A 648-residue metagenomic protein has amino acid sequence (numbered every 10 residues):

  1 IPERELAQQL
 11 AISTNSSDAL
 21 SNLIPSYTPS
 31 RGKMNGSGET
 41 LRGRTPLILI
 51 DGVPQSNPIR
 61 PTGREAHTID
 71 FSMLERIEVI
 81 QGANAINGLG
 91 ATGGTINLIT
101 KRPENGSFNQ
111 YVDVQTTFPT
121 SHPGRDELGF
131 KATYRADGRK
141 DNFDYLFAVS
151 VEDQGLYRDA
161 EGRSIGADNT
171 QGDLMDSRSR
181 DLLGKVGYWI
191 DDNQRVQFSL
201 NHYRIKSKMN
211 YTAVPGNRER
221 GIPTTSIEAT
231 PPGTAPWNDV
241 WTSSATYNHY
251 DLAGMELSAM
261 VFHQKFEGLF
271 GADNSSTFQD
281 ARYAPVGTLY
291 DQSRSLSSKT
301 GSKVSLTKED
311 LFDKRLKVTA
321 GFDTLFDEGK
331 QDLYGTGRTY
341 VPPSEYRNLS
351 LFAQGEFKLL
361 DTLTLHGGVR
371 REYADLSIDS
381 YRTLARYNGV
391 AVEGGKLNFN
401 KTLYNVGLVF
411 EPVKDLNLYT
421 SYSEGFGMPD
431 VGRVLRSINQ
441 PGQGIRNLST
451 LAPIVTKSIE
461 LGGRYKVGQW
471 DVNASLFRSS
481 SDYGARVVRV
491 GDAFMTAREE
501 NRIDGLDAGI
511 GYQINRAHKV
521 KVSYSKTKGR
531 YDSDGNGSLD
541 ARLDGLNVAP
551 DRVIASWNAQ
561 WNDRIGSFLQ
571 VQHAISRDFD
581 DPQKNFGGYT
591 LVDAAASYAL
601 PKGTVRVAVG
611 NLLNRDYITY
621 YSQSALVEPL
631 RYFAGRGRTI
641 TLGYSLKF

Functional and structural regions predicted by a protein language model:
S17-N57, E75, Q81: Extracytoplasmic beta-strand/coil segments of soluble accessory domains associated with Gram-negative outer-membrane
V53-Q81, A132-Y134: Short acidic/polar hinge/loop motifs at secondary-structure boundaries that mediate gating or recognition
I69-D113, K647: A beta-strand signature from Gram-negative outer-membrane beta-barrel systems, especially the internal plug domain
D113, D361, L365, Y373-A374 (+3 more regions): Gram-negative outer-membrane beta-barrel transporters
G124-D159, R163-N210, D239, A245-N248 (+4 more regions): Transmembrane beta-barrel wall of Gram-negative outer-membrane proteins
G155, A160, F426, V520 (+3 more regions): C-terminal beta-signal and adjacent terminal beta-strands/loops of Gram-negative outer-membrane beta-barrel proteins
W189-Y203, T234-Y387, V409-E411, K466 (+2 more regions): Face-selective signature of the C-terminal outer-membrane beta-barrel domain
T246-Y250, E256-S275, V409-E411, N417-P429 (+5 more regions): Membrane-embedded beta-barrel scaffold of Gram-negative outer-membrane proteins
